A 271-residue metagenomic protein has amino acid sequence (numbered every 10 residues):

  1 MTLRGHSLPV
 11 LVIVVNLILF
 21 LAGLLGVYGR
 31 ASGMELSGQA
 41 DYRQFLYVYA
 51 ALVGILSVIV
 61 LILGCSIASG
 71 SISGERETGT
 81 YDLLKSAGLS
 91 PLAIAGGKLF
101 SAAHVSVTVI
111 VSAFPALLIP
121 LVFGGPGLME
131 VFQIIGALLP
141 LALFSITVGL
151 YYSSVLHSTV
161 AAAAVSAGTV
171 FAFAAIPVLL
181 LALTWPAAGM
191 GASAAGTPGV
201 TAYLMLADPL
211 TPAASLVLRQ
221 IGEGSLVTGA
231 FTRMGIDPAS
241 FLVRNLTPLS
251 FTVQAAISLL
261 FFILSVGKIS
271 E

Functional and structural regions predicted by a protein language model:
M1-V15, T252: Membrane-interface helix starts
I18-A22, V105, V109, A113 (+5 more regions): Alpha-helical transmembrane segments of multipass membrane proteins
G29-L36, T169, A175-L260: Terminal transmembrane helical anchor/hairpin motif
V48-G74: Long, hydrophobic alpha-helical segments
A50, S101-V160, V165: Secretory targeting signals
G64-A68, A116, T147-V148, S265: Hydrophobic/aromatic residues in alpha-helical transmembrane segments
G64-K85, K98-L99: Transmembrane helix boundary and interhelical loop/hinge segments in multi-pass membrane proteins
